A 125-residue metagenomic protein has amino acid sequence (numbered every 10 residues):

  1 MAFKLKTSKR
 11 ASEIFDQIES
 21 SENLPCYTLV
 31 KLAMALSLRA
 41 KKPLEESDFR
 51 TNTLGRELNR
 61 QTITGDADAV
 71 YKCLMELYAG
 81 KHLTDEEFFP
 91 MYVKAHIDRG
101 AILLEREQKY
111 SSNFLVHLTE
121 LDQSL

Functional and structural regions predicted by a protein language model:
M1, S8-T28, L32, R56-Q61 (+1 more regions): Surface-exposed, Lys/Arg-rich phosphate-binding patches that contact polyanionic backbones
K6-T7, D66: A generic short alpha-helical patch detector that favors 3-5-residue windows in or near N-terminal regions
N23-P25, L54, T62-T64, T84-Y92: Short, surface-exposed loop and linker segments with low hydrophobicity and enrichment for Pro/Ser/Thr
A33-S37: Buried hydrophobic packing segments
R39-G80: Short, positively charged interaction helices/loops
Y78-L125: Low-complexity intrinsically disordered segments
